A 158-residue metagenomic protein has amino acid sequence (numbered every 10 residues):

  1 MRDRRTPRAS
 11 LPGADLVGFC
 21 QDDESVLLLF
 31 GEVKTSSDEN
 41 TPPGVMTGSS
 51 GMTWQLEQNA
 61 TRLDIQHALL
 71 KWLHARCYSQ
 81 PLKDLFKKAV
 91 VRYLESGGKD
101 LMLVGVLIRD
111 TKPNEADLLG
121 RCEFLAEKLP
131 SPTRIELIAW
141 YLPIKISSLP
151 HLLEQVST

Functional and structural regions predicted by a protein language model:
M1-A9: A short acidic/basic microdomain associated with nuclease active sites
R8, P12-V17: Charged, often glycine-rich, active-site loop that binds/positions anionic groups
L16-G18, L28-T35: Conserved catalytic cores of phosphodiester-cleaving nucleases, focusing on short active-site segments
Q21-D23: Short polar/acidic secondary-structure junctions
V33-P43: Short beta-strand-loop-alpha-helix junction that forms the active-site gateway of nucleic-acid-processing nucleases
T41-P113: Acidic, metal/cofactor-coordinating or nucleic-acid-engaging core segments within structured domains
K99-I138: C-terminal structured domain segments
L125-T158: Charge-rich, low-complexity intrinsically disordered segments
